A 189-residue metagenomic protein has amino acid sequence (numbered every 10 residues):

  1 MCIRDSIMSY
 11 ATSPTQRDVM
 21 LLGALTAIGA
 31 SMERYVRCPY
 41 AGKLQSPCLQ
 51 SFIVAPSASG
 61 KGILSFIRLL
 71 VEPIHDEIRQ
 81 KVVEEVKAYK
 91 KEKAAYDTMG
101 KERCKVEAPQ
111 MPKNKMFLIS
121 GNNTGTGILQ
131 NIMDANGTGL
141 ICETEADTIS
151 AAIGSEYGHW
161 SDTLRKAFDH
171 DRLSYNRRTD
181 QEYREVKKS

Functional and structural regions predicted by a protein language model:
R4-S189: Phosphate-handling catalytic cores of nucleic-acid transaction enzymes
